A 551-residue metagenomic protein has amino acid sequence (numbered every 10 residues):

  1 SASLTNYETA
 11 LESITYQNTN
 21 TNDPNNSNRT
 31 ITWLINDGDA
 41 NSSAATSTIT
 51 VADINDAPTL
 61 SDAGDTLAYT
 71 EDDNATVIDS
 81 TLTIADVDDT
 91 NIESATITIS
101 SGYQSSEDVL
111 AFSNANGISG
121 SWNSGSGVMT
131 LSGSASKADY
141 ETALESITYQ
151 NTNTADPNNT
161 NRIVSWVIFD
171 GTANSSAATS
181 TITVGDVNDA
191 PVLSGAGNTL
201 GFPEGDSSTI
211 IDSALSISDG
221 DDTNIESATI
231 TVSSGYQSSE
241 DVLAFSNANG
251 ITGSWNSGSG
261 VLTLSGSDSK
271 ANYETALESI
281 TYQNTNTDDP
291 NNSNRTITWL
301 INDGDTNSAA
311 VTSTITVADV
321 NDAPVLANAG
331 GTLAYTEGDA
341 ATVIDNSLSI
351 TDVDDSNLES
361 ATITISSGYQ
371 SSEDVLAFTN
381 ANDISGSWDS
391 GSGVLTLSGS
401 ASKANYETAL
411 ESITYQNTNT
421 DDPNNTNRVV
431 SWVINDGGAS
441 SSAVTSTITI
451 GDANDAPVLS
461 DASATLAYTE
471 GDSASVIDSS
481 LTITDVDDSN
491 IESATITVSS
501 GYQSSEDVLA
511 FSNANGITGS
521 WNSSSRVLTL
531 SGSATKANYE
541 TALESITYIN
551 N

Functional and structural regions predicted by a protein language model:
S1-N551: Extracellular glycosylation-rich, acidic/polar low-complexity regions of adhesion- and matrix-associated proteins
